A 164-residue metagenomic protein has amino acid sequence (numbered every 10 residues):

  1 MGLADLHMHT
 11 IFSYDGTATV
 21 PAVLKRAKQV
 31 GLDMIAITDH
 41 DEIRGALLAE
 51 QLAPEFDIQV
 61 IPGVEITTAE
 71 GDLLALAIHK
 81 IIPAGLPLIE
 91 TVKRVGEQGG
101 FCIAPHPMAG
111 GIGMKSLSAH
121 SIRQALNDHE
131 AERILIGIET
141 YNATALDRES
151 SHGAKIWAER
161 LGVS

Functional and structural regions predicted by a protein language model:
M1-E70, I89-V92: An N-terminally biased module of ancient metal coordination in phosphate/nucleic-acid-related enzymes
L3-H7, A75, I138: General secondary-structure edge motif
M8-Y14, A46, I81-S164: Domain-core and long-helix interface of multi-subunit machines
A22, A53-F56, A77-K80, A119-R123: Short, hinge-like loop/turn segments at secondary-structure boundaries
F56, E70-L73, E97-G100: Beta-strand-turn-beta hairpins that frame and shape the catalytic cleft of phosphate-ester-processing enzymes
Q59, D72-L74, G137: Generic structural signal for residues positioned in beta-strands
P62, A77, E139-T140: Structural signal for conserved beta-strand scaffold positions within catalytic alpha/beta enzyme cores
T68-I82, R94: Alpha-helix N-cap/helix-start capping residues at coil-to-helix junctions, especially the first residue of tandem
